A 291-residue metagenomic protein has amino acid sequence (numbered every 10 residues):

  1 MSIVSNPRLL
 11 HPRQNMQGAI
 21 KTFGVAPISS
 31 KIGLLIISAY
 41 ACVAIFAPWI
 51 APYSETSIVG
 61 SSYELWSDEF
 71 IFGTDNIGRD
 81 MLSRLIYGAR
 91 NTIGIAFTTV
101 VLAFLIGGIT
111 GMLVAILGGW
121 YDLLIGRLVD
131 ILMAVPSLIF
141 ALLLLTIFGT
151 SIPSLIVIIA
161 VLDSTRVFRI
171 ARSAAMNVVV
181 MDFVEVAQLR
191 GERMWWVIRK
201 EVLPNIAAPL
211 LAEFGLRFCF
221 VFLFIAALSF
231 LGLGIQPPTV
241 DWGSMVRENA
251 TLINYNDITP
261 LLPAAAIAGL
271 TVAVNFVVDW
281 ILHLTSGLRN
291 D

Functional and structural regions predicted by a protein language model:
M1-S38, F276-D291: Transmembrane alpha-helical segments of polytopic membrane transport and secretion proteins
A47-I50, A96-D130, L142: Transmembrane-helix boundary motif in ABC transporter permease subunits
I71, D75, M81, A115-Y121 (+2 more regions): Generic hydrophobic transmembrane alpha-helix motif, especially the helices
T74-R79, I116-L117, M176, V186-N205 (+1 more regions): Short helix-to-coil transition segments within interhelical loops that connect adjacent transmembrane helices
R90-I106, W195-A227, V274: Transmembrane alpha-helices
A141-L142, I156, F230, W242-W280: Hydrophobic alpha-helical transmembrane segments of polytopic membrane proteins
L142-L143, I147-S151, L155-S164, L210-S244: Non-cytoplasmic
L162, A208-F218, D257-D291: C-terminal transmembrane helix and the adjacent membrane-cytosol boundary/short C-terminal tail of inner/organellar
